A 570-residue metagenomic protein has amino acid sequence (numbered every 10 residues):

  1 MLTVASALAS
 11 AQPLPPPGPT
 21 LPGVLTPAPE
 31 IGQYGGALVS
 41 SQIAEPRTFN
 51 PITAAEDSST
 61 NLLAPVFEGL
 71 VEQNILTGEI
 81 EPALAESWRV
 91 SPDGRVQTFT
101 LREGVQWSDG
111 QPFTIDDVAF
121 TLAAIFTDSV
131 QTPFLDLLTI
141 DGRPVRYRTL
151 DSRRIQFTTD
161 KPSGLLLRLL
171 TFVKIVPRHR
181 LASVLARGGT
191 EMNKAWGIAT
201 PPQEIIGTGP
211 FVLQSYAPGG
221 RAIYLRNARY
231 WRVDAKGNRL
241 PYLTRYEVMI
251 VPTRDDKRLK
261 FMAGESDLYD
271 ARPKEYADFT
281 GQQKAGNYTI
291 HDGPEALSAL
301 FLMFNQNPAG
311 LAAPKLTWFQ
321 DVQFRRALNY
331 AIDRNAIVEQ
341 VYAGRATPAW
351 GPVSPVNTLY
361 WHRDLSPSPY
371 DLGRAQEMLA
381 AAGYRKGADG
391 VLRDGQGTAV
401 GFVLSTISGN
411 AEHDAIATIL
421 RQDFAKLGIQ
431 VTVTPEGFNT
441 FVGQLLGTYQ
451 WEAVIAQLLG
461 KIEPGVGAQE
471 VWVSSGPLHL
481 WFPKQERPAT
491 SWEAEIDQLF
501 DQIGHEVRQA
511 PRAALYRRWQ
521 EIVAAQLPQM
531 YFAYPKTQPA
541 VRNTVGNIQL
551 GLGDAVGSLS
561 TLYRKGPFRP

Functional and structural regions predicted by a protein language model:
V4-S6: N-terminal signal peptide c-region/cleavage motif recognized by signal peptidases
S10-E30, I75-L76, R89, R95-T98 (+11 more regions): Extracytoplasmic/periplasmic ligand-capture domains
L14-T26, G36-P92, A123, I206-T208: N-terminal lobe/hinge region of extracytoplasmic solute-binding protein
L38-S41, V403-S405, V454, A533: Short, well-ordered beta-strand segments
F67-G69, N193-I198: Short Pro/Gly-enriched beta-strand edge/turn motifs at strand-loop
T100, L135-G189, A217: Surface-exposed binding/hinge segments that line and control ligand-binding clefts or catalytic entry sites
T171, P352-V353, F532, T544-G546: Outer-membrane beta-barrel and related beta-rich outer-membrane complex signature in Gram-negative bacteria
V184, R345-D364, Q538-N543: Mature extracytoplasmic/periplasmic domains
